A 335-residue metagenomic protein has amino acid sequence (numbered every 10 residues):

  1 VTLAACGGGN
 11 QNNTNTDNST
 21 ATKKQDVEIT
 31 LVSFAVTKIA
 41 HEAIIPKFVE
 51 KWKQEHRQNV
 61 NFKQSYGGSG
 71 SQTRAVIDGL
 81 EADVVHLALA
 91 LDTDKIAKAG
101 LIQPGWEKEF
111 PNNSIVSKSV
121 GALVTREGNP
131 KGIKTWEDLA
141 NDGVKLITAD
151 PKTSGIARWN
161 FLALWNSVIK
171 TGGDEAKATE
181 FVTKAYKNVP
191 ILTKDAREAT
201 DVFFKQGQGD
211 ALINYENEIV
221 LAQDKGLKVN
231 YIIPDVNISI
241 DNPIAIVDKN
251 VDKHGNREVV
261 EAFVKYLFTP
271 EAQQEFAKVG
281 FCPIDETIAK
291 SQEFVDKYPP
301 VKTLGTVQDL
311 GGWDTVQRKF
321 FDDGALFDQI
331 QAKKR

Functional and structural regions predicted by a protein language model:
T2-A5: C-terminal motif of bacterial Sec signal peptides marking the signal peptidase cleavage site
G8-T153, I330-R335: N-terminal segment of the mature folded domain
Q11, V251-R335: Extracellular/periplasmic juxtamembrane helices and adjacent flexible linkers that interface with membrane partners
P46-H56, E137-V202: Ligand-binding cleft/hinge of the Venus flytrap
L89, D150, E216-N217, V279: Short secondary-structure boundary segments
K95-A99, N113, I156-W159, I240-I246: Short, charged, surface-exposed secondary-structure boundary motifs
G128-K134, T153, N166-D174, N250-V259: Short helix-loop capping/hinge motifs at secondary-structure junctions, enriched in acidic/polar residues
T171-V236, P243: Ligand-binding pocket segment of bilobal, Venus flytrap-like solute-binding proteins
